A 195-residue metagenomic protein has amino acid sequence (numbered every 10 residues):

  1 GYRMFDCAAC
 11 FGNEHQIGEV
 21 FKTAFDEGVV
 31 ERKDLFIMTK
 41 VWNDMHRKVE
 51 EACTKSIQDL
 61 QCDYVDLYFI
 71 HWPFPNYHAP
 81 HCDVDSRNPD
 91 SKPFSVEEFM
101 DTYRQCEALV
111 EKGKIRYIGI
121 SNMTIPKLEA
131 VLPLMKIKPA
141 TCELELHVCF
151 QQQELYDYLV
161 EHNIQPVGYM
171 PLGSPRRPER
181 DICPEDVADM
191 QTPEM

Functional and structural regions predicted by a protein language model:
G1-L35, E50, D63, Q105-E111 (+1 more regions): N-terminal binding-site loop/beta-alpha segment at the start of enzyme catalytic domains that lines or forms
R3, D63-D66, R116, A140: Short acidic/polar active-site loop segments enriched in Thr and Asp
D6-A9, D66-F69, G119, E143: Residues embedded in well-ordered beta-strands within globular domains across many folds
A8-Q16, N43-V49, L146-Q152: Acidic-and-aromatic substrate-binding clefts and catalytic sites of carbohydrate-active enzymes
E31-M45, L67-P73, E143-L146: A short, structured active-site edge motif that brings together acidic residues
M38-K48, D90-E97: Active-site mouth loops of central-metabolism enzymes
V49-L67, Q153-V160: Short amphipathic alpha-helices and their capping/turn segments at secondary-structure boundaries
P73-M195: Beta/alpha (TIM)-barrel catalytic core signal, keyed to glycine-rich beta->alpha loops juxtaposed to Asp/Glu that bind
